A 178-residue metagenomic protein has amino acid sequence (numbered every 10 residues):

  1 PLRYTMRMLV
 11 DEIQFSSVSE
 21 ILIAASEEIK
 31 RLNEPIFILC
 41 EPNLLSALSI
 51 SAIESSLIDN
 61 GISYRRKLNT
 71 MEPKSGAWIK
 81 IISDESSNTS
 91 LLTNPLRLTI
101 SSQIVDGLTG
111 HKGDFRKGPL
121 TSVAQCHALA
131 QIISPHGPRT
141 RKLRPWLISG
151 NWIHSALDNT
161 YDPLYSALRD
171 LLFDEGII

Functional and structural regions predicted by a protein language model:
P1-I178: Replace "Mg2+/Mn2+-dependent" with "divalent metal-dependent
